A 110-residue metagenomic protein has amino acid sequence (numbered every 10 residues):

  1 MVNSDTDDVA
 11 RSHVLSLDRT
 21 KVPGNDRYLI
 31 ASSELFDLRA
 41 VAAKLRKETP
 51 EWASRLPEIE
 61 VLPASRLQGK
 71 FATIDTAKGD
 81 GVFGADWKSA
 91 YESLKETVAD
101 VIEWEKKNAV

Functional and structural regions predicted by a protein language model:
M1-L15: Substrate-positioning beta->alpha
V2, E34, A72: Residues that recognize and position ribonucleotide moieties
S4-D7, F36, K88: Residue-level signal for the nucleotide or nucleotide-sugar donor/cofactor binding architecture
S12-A64, V98, E105, A109-V110: Mid/C-terminal beta-alpha module of Rossmann-like enzyme folds, strongest in SDR-family dehydrogenases/epimerases
P63-G84: Conserved C-terminal active-site "lid" loop/helix of NAD(P)H-dependent oxidoreductases that clamps the redox cofactor
A85-D86, Y91-A109: Conserved C-terminal helix/tail region of periplasmic/extracytoplasmic solute-binding proteins
